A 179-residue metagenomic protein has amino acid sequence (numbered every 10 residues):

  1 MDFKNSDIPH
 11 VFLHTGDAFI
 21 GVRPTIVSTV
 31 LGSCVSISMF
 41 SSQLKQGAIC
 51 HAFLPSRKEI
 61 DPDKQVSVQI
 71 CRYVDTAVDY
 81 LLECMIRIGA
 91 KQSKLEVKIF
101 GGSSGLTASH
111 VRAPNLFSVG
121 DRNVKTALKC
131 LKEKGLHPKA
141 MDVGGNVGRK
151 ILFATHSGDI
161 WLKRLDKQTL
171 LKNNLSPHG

Functional and structural regions predicted by a protein language model:
M1-R23, V27, L31, S67: Basic, amphipathic N-terminal segments that precede the first structured/catalytic domain
D17, V22-I26, S33, S41 (+3 more regions): N-terminal intrinsically disordered, cationic/polar leader segments that include organellar targeting peptides
V22, S41-K45, A154-S157: Short acidic-glycine loop/turn motifs at beta-strand connectors
V27-I88: Conserved mixed alpha/beta catalytic, RNA-binding, or beta-rich assembly cores of soluble enzyme, regulatory
F53-K58, G101-G105, G144-N146: Acidic, glycine-rich active-site loops and adjacent beta-strand->loop/helix elements that engage anionic groups
S93-G101: Short glycine-rich phosphate-binding loop at a beta-alpha junction
T107-D121: Phosphate/ribose-phosphate-bearing ligand recognition and processing surfaces, centered on ADP-ribose/NAD(+/P+) systems
S118-G179: Divalent-metal-activated hydrolytic enzyme cores
